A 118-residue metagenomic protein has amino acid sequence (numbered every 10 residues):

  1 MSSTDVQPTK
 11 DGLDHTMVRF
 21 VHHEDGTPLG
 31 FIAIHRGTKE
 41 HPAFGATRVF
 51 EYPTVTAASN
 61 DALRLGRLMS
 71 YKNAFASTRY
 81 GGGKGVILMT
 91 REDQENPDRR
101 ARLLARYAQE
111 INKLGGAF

Functional and structural regions predicted by a protein language model:
M1-F118: N-terminal ligand-binding/catalytic initiation module
